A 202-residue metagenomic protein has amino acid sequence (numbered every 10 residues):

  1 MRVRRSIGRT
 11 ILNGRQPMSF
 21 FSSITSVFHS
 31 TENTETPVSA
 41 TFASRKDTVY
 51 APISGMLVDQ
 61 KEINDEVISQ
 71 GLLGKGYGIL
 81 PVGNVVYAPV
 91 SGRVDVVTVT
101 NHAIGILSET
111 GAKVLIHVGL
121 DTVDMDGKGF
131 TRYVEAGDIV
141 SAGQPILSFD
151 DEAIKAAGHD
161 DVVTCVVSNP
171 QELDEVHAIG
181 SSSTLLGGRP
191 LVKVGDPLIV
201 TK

Functional and structural regions predicted by a protein language model:
M1-P17: Short, Lys/Arg-enriched N-terminal segments with co-localized hydrophobic residues within the first ~10-30 amino acids
M18-K202: Contiguous, well-folded functional domains in the mature portion of proteins
